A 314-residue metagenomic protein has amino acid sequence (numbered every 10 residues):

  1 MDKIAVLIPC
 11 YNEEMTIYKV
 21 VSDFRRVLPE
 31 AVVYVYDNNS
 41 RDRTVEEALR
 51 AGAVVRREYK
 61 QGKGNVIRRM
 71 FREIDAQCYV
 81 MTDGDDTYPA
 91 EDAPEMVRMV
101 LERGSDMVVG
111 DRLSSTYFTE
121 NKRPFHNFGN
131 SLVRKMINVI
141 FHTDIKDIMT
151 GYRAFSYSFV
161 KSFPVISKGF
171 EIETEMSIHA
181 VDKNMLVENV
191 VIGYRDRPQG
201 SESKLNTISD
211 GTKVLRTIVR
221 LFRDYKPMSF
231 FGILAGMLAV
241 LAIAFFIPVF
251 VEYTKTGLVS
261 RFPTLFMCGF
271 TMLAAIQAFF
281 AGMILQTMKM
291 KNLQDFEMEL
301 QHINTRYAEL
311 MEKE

Functional and structural regions predicted by a protein language model:
K3-A5, V32, E175: Cell-envelope/extracellular polymer assembly enzymes that use nucleotide-activated donors
N12-R26: Short, well-formed alpha-helical segments that are part of the catalytic scaffolds of diverse glycosyltransferases
E13-T16, S40, K63: Donor nucleotide-sugar binding loop of glycosyltransferases
D37-V45: A conserved acidic beta->alpha catalytic loop
Y59-E73, C78, A90-F170, T174 (+2 more regions): Acceptor/aglycone-binding surface of glycosyltransferases and processive sugar-polymer synthases
D86-Y88: Acidic metal-phosphate-binding loop of nucleotide-sugar-dependent transferases
S167, I172-E314: Hydrophobic helical membrane-anchoring modules
